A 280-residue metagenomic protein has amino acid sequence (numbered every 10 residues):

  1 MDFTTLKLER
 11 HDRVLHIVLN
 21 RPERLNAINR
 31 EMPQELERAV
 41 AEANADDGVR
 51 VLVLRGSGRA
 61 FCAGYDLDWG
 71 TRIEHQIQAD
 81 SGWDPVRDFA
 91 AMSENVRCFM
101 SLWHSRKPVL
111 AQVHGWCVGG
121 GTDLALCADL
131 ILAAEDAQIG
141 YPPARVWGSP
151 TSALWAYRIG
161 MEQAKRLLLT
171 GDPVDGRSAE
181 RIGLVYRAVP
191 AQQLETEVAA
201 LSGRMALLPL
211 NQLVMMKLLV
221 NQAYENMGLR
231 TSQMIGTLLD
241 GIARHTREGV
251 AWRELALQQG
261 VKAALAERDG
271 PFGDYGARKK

Functional and structural regions predicted by a protein language model:
M1-H11, D175-G176, T196, L207-K280: C-terminal alpha-helix plus adjacent terminal tail
M1-S57: Conserved CoA-thioester-binding segment of acyl-CoA-metabolizing enzymes
I17, R21, E35-L36, L54 (+5 more regions): Terminal peptide-recognition signature
E31-E35, E94, S101, E197 (+1 more regions): Charged catalytic carboxylate motif
G56-S101, V261-K262: Glycine- (often His-adjacent) and acidic-residue-rich active-site loop that binds/positions the CoA thioester
R59-A63, V118, V220-A223: Short, active-site-adjacent cap segments at secondary-structure transitions
M100-L213: Crotonase-fold acyl-CoA enzyme core
